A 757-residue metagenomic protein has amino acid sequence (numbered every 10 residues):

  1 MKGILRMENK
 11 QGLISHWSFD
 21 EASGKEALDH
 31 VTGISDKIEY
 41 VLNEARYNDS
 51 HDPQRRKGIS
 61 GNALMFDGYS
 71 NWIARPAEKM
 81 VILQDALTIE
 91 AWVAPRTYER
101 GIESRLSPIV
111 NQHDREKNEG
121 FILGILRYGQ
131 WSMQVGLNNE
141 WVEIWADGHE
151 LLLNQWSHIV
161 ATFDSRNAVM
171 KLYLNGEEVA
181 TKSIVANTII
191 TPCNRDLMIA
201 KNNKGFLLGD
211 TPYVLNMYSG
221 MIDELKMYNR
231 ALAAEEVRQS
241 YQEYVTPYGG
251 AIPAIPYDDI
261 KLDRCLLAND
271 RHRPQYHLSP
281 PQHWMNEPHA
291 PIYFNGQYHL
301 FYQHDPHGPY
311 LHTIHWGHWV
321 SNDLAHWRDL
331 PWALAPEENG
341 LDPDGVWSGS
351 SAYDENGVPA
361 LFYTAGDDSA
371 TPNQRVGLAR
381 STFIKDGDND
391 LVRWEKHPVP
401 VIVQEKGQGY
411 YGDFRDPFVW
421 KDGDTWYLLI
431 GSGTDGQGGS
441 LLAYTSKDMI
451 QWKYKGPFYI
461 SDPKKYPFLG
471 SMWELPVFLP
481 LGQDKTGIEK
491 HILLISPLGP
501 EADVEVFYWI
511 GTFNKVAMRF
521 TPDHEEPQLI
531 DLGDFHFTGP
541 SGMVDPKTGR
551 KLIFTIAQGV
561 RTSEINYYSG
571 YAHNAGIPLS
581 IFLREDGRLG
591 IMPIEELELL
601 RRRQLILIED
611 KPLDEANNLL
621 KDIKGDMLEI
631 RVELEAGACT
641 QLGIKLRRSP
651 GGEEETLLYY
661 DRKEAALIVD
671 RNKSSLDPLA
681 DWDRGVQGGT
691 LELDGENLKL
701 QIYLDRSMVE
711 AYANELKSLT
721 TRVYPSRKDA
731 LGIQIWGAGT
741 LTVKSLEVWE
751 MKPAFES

Functional and structural regions predicted by a protein language model:
G3-L42, N48-I255, L613-R631, G637-E664 (+2 more regions): Extracellular glycan-associated modules
W17, K182, A231, P331-A333 (+3 more regions): Short hydrophobic alpha-helix segments
G61, R127-Y128, N167, N229 (+8 more regions): Residue-level signal for tight coil/turn positions that link beta-strands
G68, D114-E116, R127, F163-N167 (+6 more regions): A generic beta-sheet turn/junction motif
G120, W156, P288, V346-S348 (+3 more regions): Conserved positions at the start
M170-L172, W316, V709: Short beta-strand elements bearing conserved aromatic residues within extracellular beta-rich modules
E236, Q242-D416, K421-F468, G482-G533 (+5 more regions): Beta-rich carbohydrate-recognition and catalytic domains
D259-L266, K485-G487, T512-S757: Beta-rich accessory regions
